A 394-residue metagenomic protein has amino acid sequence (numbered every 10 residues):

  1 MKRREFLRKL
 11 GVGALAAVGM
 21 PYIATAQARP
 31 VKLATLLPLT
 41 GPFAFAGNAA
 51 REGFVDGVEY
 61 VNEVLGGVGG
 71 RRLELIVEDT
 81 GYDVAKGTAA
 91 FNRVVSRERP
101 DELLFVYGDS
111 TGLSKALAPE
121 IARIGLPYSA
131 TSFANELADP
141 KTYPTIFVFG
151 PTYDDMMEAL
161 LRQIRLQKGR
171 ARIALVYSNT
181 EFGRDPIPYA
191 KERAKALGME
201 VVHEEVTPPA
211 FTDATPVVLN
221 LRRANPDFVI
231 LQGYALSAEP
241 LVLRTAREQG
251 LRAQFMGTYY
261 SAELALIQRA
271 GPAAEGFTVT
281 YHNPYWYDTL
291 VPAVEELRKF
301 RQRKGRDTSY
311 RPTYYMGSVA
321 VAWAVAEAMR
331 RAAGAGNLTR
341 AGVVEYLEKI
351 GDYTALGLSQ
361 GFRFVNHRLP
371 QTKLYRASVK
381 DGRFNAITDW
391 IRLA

Functional and structural regions predicted by a protein language model:
M1, Y22-P38, P42: C-terminal segment of N-terminal export signals and the immediately downstream linker at the start of the mature
L7-A26: N-terminal export signals
A34-V55, E78-A85, S110, V176-R184 (+2 more regions): Extracytoplasmic "Venus flytrap"
F45-E52, V64-P140, F149, T207-A214 (+1 more regions): Beta-alpha junction/loop-to-helix N-cap segments that form part of ligand/metal-binding clefts
D101-E204, Q254-V279: Extracytoplasmic ligand/sensor domains, especially the bilobed periplasmic-binding protein
T111-A122, P226-Q249, A322: Hydrophobic alpha-helical
L243-V319, A333, W390-R392: Extracellular/periplasmic periplasmic-binding protein-like sensory domains
R303-Y315, A326-F384: Segments of small-molecule ligand-sensing domains
